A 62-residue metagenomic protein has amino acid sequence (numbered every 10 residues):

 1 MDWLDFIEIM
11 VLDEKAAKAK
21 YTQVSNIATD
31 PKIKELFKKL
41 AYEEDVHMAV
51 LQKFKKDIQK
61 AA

Functional and structural regions predicted by a protein language model:
M1-A62: Iron-associated oxidoreductase/ferritin-like identity signal
